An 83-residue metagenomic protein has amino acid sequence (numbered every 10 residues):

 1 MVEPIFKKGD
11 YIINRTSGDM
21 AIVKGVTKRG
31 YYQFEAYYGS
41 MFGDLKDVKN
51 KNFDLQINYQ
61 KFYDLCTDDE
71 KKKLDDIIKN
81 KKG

Functional and structural regions predicted by a protein language model:
S17-D19, G30, E70, K81: Intrinsically disordered, low-complexity repeat segments enriched in small/polar residues
D19-K46: Basic/aromatic-rich interaction segments and small domains that mediate binding to polyanionic partners
Y38-G83: Intrinsically disordered, low-complexity, charged/polar segments
